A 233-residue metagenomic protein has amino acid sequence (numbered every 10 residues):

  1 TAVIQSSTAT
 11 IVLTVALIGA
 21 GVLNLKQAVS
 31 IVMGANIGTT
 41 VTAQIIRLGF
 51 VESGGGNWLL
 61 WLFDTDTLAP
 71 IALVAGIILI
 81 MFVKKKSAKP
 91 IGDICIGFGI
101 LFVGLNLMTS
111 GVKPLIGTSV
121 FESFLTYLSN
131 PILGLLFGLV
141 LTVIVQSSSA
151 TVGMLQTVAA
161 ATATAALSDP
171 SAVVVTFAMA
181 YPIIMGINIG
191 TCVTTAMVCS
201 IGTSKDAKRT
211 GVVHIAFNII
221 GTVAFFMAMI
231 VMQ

Functional and structural regions predicted by a protein language model:
T1, A72-V83, G97-M108, F137-T142 (+1 more regions): Hydrophobic core segments of alpha-helical transmembrane domains in multi-pass membrane transport and ion-translocation
T1, G21-V22, S30, K89-G97 (+4 more regions): Membrane-interface segments at loop-to-transmembrane junctions
Q5, I37, G104, Q146 (+2 more regions): Residue-level signature of catalytic and energy-coupling elements of molecular machines, predominantly ATP/GTP-dependent
T10-A35, A43-T67, T142-G190, C199-T203 (+1 more regions): Membrane-interfacial helix-loop connectors
G19, A75-P90, G202-K205: Membrane-water interface regions at transmembrane-helix termini and the short interhelical loops of multi-pass membrane
V32-G38, L68-G76, F98: Mid-membrane cores of alpha-helical transmembrane segments in multi-pass membrane proteins, especially transporters
G49-L60, L105, I116-Y127, V198-Q233: Transmembrane alpha-helical segments and their short flanking loops that form helix-hairpins/helix-helix interfaces
I91-V140, V158-V173: Helix-loop-helix hairpins and the membrane-proximal interhelical loops of multi-pass alpha-helical transport proteins
